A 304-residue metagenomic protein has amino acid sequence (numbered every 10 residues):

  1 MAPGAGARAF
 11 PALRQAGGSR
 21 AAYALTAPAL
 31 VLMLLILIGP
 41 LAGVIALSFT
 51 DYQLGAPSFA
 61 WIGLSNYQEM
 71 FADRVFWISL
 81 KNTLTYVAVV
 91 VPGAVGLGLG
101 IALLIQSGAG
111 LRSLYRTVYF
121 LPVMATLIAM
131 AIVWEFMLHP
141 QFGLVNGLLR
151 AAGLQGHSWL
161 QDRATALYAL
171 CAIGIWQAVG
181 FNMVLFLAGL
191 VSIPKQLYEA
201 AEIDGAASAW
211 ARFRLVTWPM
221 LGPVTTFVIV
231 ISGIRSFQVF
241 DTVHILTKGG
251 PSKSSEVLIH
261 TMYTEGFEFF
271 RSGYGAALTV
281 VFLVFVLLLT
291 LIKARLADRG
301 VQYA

Functional and structural regions predicted by a protein language model:
M1-G17: Short, Lys/Arg-rich, polar N-terminal cytosolic tail immediately upstream of the first transmembrane signal-anchor
G18-A304: A structural signal for multi-pass alpha-helical bundles of membrane permease subunits that mediate small-molecule
